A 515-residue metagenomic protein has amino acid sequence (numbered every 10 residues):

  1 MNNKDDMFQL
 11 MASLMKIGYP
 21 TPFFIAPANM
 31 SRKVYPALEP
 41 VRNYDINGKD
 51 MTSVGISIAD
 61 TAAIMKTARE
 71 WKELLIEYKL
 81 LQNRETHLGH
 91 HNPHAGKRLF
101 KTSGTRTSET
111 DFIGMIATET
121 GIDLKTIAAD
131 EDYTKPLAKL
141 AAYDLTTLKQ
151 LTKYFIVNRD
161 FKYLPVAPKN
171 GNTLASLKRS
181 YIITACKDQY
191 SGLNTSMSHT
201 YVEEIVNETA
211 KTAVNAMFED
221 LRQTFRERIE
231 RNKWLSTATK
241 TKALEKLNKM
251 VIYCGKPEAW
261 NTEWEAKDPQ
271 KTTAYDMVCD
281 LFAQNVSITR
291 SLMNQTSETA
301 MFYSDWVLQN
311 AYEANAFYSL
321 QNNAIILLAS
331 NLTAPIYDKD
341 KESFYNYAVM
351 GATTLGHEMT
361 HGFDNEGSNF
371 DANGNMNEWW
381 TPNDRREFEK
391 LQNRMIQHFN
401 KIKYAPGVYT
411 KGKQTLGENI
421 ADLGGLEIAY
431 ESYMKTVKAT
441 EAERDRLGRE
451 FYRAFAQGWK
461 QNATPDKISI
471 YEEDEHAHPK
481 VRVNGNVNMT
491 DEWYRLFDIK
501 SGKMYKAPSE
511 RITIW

Functional and structural regions predicted by a protein language model:
M1-A216, D220, C254-P257, A274-D276 (+1 more regions): Noncatalytic, helix-rich "gating/capping" subdomain that lines the substrate-entry/channel surface of large enzyme
R106, T110, G114, I127 (+4 more regions): Intrinsically disordered, low-complexity linker/terminal regions across diverse proteins
